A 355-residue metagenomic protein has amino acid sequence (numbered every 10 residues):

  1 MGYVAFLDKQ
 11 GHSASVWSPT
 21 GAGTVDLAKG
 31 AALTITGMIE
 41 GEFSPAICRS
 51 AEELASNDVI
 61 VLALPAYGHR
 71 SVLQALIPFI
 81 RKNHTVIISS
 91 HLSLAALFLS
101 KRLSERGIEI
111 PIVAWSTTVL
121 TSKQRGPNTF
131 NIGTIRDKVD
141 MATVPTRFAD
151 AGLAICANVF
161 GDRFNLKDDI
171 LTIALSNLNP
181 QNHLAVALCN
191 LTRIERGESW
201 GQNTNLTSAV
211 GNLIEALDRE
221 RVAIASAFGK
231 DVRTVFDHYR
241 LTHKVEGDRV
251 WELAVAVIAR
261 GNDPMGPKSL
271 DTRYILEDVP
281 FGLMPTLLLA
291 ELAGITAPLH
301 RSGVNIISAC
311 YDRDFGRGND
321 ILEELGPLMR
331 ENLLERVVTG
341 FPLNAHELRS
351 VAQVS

Functional and structural regions predicted by a protein language model:
M1-G37: NAD(P)+-binding Rossmann beta1-loop-alpha1 motif at the extreme N-terminus of oxidoreductases
A22-A28, L94-L97, A151: Short, charged/polar "capping" segments at the starts of alpha-helices and the immediately preceding loops
E40-N57: Short acidic low-complexity segments
V61, A66-N128: Rossmann-like NAD(P)(H) cofactor-binding subdomain of soluble oxidoreductases
R125-T134, N179-A185: Short, surface-exposed amphipathic charged segments that create phosphate/polyanion-binding patches used for binding
K138-H238: Active-site-lining helix/loop region of Rossmann-like oxidoreductase modules
G211-S355: NAD(P)-dependent Rossmann-like dehydrogenase/reductase catalytic/cofactor-binding core
